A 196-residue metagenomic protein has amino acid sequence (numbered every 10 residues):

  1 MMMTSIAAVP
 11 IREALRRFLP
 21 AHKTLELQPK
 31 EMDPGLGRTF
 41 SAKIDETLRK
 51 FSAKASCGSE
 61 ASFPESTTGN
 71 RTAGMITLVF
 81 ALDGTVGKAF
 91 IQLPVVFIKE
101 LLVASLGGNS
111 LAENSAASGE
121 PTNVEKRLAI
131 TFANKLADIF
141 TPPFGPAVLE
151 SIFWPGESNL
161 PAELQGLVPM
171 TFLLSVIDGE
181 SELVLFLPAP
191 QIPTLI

Functional and structural regions predicted by a protein language model:
M1-I196: N-terminal auxiliary interaction/assembly segments of multi-subunit proteins
